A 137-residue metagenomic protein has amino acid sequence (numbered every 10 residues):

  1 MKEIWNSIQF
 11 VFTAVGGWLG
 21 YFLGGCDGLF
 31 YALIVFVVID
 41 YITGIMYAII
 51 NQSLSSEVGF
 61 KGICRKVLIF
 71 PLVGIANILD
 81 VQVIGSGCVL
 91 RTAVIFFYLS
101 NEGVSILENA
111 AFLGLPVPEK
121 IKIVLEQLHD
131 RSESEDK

Functional and structural regions predicted by a protein language model:
M1-S7, S100-K137: Membrane-proximal cytosolic segments adjacent to transmembrane helices
F10-F30: Membrane-helix boundary elements
A14-L19, I45, G74, I78: Alpha-helical transmembrane segments of multipass membrane proteins
L29-I39, R91-Y98: Hydrophobic core segments of alpha-helical transmembrane domains in multi-pass membrane proteins
V35-V38, T43-E57: N-terminal intrinsically disordered, cationic/polar leader segments that include organellar targeting peptides
I49-V58, N109-V117: A cytosolic-side transmembrane-helix exit/cap motif
N51-L72: Juxtamembrane helix-capping/reentrant segments at transmembrane boundaries
Q82-F112: Hydrophobic alpha-helical transmembrane segments and immediately flanking/interface helices in integral membrane
